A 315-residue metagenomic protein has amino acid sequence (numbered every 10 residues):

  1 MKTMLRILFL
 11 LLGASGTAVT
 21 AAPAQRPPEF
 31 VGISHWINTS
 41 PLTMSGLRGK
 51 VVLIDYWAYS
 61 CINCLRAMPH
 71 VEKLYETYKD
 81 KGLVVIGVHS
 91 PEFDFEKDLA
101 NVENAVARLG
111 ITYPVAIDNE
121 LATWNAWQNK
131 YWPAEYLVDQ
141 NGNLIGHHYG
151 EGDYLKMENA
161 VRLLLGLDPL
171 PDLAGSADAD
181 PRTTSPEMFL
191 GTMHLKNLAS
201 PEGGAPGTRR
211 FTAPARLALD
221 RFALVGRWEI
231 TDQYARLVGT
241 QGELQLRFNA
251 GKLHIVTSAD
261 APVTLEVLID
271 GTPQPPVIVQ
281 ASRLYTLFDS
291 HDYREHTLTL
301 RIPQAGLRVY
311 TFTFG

Functional and structural regions predicted by a protein language model:
K2-L10: Sec-dependent signal peptide recognition, specifically the positively charged N-region followed immediately by
F9-T20: Hydrophobic h-region of N-terminal signal peptides that target proteins for export in Gram-negative bacteria
V19-W36, L155-G315: Non-globular targeting/processing and membrane-anchoring segments
E29-V52, Y75-Y78: A short beta-strand-turn-helix
L42-L65, V71, V84-I86: Short active-site neighborhood of thiol/selenol oxidoreductases, capturing the structured segment around
R48-V52, D80-V84, G110-P114, Q140: Loop/turn elements at helix/coil->beta-strand transitions in domains of secreted/extracellular proteins
L65-R108, I117-T123: Structural microenvironment flanking redox-active thiols in thiol-disulfide oxidoreductases
A107-T112, I117-A160, D289-S290: Thiol/disulfide oxidoreductase modules built on the thioredoxin-like
